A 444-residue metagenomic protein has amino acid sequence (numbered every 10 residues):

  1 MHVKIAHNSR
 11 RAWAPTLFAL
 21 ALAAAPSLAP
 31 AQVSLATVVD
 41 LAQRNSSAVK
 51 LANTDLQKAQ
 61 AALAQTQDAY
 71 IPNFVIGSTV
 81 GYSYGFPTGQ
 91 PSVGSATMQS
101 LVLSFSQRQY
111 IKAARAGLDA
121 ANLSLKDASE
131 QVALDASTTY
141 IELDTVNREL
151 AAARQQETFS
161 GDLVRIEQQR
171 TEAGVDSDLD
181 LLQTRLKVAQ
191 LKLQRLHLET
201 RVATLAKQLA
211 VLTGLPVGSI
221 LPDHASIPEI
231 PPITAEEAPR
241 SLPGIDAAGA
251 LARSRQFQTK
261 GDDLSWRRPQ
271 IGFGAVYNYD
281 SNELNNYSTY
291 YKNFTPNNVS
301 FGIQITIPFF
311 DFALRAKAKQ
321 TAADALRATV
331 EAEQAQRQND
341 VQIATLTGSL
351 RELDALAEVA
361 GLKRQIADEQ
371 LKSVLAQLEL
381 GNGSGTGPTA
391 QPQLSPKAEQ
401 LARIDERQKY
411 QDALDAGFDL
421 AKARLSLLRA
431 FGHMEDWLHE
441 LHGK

Functional and structural regions predicted by a protein language model:
H2-N8, Q131-D246, L346-L353, S373 (+2 more regions): Periplasmic alpha-helical coiled-coil/stalk elements that build and connect Gram-negative outer-membrane
P15-A25: Bacterial N-terminal signal peptides
A29-V75, T79, V102, R115 (+5 more regions): Bacterial Sec-pathway N-terminal export signals of envelope proteins
D40-K50, Q57-P72, A96-A113, N122-E130 (+7 more regions): A glycine-/polar-enriched beta->alpha junction
A42, F74, L143, V188 (+2 more regions): Generic structural motif
L51-T66, A128, V132-A151, D162 (+6 more regions): Amphipathic alpha-helical coiled-coil segments
V75-R115, S226-I230, G272-F310, L441-K444: Small/polar, glycine/serine/threonine/aspartate-rich low-complexity segments that form flexible
A247, S254, P269, G274-Y277: Acidic, serine/threonine- and glycine-rich low-complexity intrinsically disordered segments that serve as flexible
